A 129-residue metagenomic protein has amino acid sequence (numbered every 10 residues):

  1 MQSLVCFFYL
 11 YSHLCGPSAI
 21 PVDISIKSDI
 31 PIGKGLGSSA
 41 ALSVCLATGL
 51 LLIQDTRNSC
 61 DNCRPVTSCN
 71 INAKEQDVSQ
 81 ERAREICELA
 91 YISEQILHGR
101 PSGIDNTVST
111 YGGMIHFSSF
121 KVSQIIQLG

Functional and structural regions predicted by a protein language model:
M1, L36-V44, P101-T107: Short, conserved micro-motifs enriched in small and acidic residues
M1-G33: Helix-rich "cap/lid" substructures immediately adjacent to catalytic or cofactor-binding pockets
L4-Y11, V44-L51, C87, Y91 (+1 more regions): Predominant activation on well-ordered alpha-helical scaffold segments within soluble catalytic domains
S18-P21, S38, I104, G112: Short coil/turn connectors at secondary-structure junctions
K27-G37, S93-P101: A short glycine/serine-rich beta->alpha loop
I30, A40, F120-K121: Short, flexible active-site-adjacent loop segments at beta-strand->alpha-helix junctions, enriched in small/polar
L36-N58: DPxDG-like acidic metal-binding loop motif
L52-G129: ATP-dependent small-molecule kinase catalytic core of the GHMP/sugar-kinase superfamily and closely related
